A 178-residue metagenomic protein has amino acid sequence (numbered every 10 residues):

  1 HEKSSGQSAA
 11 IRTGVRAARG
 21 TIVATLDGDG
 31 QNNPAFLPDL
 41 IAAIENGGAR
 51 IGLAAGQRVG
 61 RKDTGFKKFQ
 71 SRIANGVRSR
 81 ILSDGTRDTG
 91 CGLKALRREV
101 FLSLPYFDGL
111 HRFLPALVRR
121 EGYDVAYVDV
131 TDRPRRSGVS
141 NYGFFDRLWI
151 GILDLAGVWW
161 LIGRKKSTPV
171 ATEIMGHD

Functional and structural regions predicted by a protein language model:
E2-A17, I22-T25, Q31-G109, R133-W160: Acceptor/aglycone-binding surface of glycosyltransferases and processive sugar-polymer synthases
Y106, L110, A116-R133: Catalytic donor-sugar/metal-binding loop of nucleotide-sugar-dependent glycosyltransferases
D124, D129-G143, P169-A171: Active-site donor/metal-binding and catalytic loop motifs of nucleotide-sugar-dependent glycosylation enzymes
D154-D178: Terminal low-complexity segments of carbohydrate-biosynthetic enzymes
